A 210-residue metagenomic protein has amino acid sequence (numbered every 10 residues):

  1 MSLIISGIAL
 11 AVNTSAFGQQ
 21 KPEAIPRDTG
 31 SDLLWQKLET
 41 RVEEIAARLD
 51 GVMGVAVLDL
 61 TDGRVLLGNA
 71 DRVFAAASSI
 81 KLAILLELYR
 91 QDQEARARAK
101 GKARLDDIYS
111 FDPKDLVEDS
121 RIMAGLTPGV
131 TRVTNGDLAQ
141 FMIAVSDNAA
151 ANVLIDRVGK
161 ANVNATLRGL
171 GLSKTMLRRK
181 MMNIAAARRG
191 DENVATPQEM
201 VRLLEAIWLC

Functional and structural regions predicted by a protein language model:
M1-F17: N-terminal export signals
K21-R72: Beta-lactamase-like hydrolase cores
W35, E39-E43, L85, D106 (+6 more regions): Extracytoplasmic/secreted envelope proteins and their assembly/folding machinery, especially bacterial periplasmic
A46-L49, L86-R96, P113-D115, I143-A149 (+4 more regions): Sec/Tat-exported extracytoplasmic proteins
V52, T131, N152-C210: Mid-domain, small-residue-enriched loop/turn segments at the edges of structured enzyme/sensor domains
L60-T61, K102-I122, V158-G159: Acidic helix-start/capping segments at beta-turn-to-alpha-helix junctions
G63, A75-Y109: Active-site SXXK
K114-N152, K160, N193: Conserved catalytic neighborhood of penicillin-recognizing serine enzymes
